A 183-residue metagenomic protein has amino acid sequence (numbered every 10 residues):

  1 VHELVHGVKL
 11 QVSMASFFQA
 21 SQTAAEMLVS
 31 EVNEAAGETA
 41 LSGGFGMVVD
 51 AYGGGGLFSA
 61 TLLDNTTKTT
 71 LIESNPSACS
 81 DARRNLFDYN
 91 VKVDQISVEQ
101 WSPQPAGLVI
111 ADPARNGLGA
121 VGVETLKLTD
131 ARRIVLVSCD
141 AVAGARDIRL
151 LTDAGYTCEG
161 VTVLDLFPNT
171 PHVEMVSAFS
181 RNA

Functional and structural regions predicted by a protein language model:
V1-A183: Rossmann-like S-adenosyl-L-methionine
